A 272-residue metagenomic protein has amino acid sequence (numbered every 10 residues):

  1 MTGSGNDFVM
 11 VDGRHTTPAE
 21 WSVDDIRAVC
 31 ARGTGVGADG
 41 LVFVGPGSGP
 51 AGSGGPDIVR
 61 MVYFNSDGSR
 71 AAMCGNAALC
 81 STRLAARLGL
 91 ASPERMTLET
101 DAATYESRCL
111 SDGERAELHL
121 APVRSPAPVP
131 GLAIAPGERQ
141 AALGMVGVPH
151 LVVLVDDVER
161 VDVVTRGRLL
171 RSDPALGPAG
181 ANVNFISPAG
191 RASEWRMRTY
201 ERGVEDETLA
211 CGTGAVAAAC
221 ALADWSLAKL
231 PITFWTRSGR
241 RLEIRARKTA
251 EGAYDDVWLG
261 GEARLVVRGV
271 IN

Functional and structural regions predicted by a protein language model:
M1-D112, V152-N272: A glycine-rich beta-to-alpha transition motif near the start of alpha/beta enzyme domains, typified by
S4, V123, V148-P149: Short glycine-rich anion-binding loops that position phosphate/pyrophosphate groups of nucleotides and phosphorylated
G113-R115, V123: Transmembrane helix-loop-helix hairpins in multi-pass inner-membrane proteins
P122-A141, R168: Active-site glycine-rich loop that binds ribose-phosphate moieties when present
A133-D162: Internal active-site segments that recognize and position negatively charged phosphoryl groups and nucleotide moieties
